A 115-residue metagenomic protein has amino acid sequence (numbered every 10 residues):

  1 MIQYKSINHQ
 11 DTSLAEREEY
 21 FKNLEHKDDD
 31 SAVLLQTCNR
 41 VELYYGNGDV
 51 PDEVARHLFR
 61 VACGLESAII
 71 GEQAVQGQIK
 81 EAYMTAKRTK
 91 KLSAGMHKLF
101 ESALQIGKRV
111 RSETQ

Functional and structural regions predicted by a protein language model:
M1-F21: Short glycine-/aliphatic-rich beta-strand segments at the starts of folded cytosolic domains
S6-N8, L35, Q78: Short beta-strand segments
H9, C38, H57: Histidine-centered active-site/metal-ligand motif
N23-S31: Short amphipathic beta-strand starts and helix->beta connectors
S31-T37: Short beta-strand
Q36, V50-D52: Amphipathic alpha-helical segments at domain termini/boundaries
N39-G46: A generic structural motif
Y45, D52-Q115: Glycine/serine-rich phosphate-binding loop and adjoining beta1-alpha1 elements at the start of nucleotide-handling
